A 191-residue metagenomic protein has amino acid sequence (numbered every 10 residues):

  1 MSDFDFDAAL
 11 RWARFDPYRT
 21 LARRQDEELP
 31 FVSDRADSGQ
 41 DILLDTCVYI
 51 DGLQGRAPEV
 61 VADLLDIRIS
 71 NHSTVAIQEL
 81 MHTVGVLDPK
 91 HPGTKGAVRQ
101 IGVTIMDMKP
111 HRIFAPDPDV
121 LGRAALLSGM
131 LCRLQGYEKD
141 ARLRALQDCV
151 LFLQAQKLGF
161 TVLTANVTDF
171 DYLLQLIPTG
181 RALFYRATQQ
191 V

Functional and structural regions predicted by a protein language model:
M1-E79, V84-G102: Short, well-structured N-terminal submotif of metal-dependent ribonuclease cores
M1-S33, F152, Q156-V191: Acidic, PIN/NYN-like endoribonuclease modules and their adjacent C-terminal/linker elements
S2-A9, L21, E27-L29, V84 (+1 more regions): Active-site neighborhoods of divalent-metal-dependent phosphate/nucleic-acid chemistry enzymes
L44, H72, A115, L146 (+1 more regions): Short beta-strand scaffold positions
V48-Y49, V120, L151, T168-F170: Alpha-helix capping/helix-boundary segments
E79, R123, Y172-L173: Phosphate- and divalent-cation-binding pockets in alpha/beta enzyme and binding domains that engage nucleotide-derived
L87-P92, C132, G180-L183: Short, hinge-like loop/turn segments at secondary-structure boundaries
T104-M108: Acidic, glycine-rich loop-and-strand cores that form catalytic or ligand-binding grooves in diverse globular domains
